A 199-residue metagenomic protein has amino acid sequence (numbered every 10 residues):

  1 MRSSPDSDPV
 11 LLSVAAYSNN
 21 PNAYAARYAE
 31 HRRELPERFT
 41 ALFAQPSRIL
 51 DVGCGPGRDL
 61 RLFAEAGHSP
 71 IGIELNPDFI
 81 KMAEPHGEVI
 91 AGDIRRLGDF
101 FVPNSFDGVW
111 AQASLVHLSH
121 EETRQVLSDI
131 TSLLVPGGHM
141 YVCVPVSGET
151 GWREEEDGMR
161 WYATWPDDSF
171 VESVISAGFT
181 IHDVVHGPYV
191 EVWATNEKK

Functional and structural regions predicted by a protein language model:
M1-F101, E121-Q125, D129, H139-K199: Class I (Rossmann-like) S-adenosyl-L-methionine-dependent methyltransferase catalytic domain, capturing the SAM-binding
D99-V109: A short acidic, Gly/Pro-enriched loop at the edge of an enzyme's catalytic core that lines a small-molecule cofactor
G108-E121: A short SAM/SAH-binding and catalytic strip from SAM-dependent methyltransferases
